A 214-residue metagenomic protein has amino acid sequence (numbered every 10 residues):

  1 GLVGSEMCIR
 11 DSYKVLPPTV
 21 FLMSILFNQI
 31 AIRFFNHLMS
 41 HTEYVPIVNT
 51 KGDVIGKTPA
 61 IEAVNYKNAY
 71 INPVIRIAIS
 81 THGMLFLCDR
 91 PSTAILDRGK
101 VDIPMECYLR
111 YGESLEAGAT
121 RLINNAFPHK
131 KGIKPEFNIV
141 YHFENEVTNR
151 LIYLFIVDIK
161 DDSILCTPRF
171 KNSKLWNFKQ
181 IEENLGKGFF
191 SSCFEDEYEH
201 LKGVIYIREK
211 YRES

Functional and structural regions predicted by a protein language model:
G1-I9: Short, small-residue-biased leader/transition segments that mark boundaries at the very start of proteins
R10-F21: Hydrophobic alpha-helical transmembrane segments
M23-N36: Transmembrane alpha-helices and immediately adjacent membrane-cytoplasm interface residues in multi-pass integral
N28, S192-S214: Charged phosphate-binding loop/patch that engages nucleotide di/tri-phosphates or the phosphate backbone of nucleic
F34-R76: Acidic, metal-coordinating catalytic segment for phosphate/diphosphate chemistry, firing primarily on the Nudix
A60-I75, S80-R121: Conserved Nudix-box catalytic region and its N-terminal flanking loop in Nudix hydrolases and closely related
S92-T93, R110-E116, T120, N124-S163: Active-site segment of metal-dependent pyrophosphate-handling enzymes, primarily the Nudix hydrolase catalytic core
L165-F194: NUDIX/MutT-family hydrolases
